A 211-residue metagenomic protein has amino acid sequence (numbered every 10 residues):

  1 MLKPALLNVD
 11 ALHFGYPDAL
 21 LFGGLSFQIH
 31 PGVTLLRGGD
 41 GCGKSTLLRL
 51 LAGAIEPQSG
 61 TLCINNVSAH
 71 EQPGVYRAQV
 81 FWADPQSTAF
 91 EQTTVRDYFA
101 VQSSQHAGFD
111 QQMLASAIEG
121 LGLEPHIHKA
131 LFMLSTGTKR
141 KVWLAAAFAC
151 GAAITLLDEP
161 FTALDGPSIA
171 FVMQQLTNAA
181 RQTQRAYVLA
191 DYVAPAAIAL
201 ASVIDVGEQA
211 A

Functional and structural regions predicted by a protein language model:
M1-P31: A short, flexible loop at the N-terminus of ABC-type nucleotide-binding domains that lies
A52: Helix-to-loop junction immediately C-terminal to a conserved catalytic motif
P57-Y76: Conserved ABC transporter NBD signature motif
Q86, E91-A107, M113: Q-loop/switch helix immediately C-terminal to the Walker
Q111-H126: Conserved ABC ATPase "signature" region
A130-G137: Conserved ABC ATPase signature
L144, F148: Hydrophobic anchor residue at the start of the ABC signature
D158, D165, I169: ABC-family nucleotide-binding domains
